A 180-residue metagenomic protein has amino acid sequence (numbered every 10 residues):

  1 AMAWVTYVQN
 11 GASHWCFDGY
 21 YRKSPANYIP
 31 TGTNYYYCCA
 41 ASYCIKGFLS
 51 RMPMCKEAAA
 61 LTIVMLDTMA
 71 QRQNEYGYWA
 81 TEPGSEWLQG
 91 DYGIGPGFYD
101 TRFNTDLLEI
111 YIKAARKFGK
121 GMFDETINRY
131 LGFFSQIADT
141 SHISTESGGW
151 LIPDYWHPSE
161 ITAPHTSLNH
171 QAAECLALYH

Functional and structural regions predicted by a protein language model:
M2-N34, A59-T81, M122-G148, H180: Long, well-ordered core segments of solenoidal/helical folds
Y20-L49, L88-L108, Y155-A172: Solvent-exposed loop and edge beta-strand segments that line ligand/cofactor-binding and catalytic clefts
S42-A59, T105-K120, A172-H180: Well-ordered alpha-helical scaffold segments within catalytic/enzyme domains
L49, L61, L66, L88 (+5 more regions): Generic detector of leucine side chains in alpha-helical contexts
D67-F123: Substrate-binding cleft of extracellular glycoside hydrolase catalytic domains
F123, I127, S167-E174: Hydrophobic alpha-helical segments and helix-packing faces
S141-A163: Flexible internal linker/loop segments at domain or repeat junctions
